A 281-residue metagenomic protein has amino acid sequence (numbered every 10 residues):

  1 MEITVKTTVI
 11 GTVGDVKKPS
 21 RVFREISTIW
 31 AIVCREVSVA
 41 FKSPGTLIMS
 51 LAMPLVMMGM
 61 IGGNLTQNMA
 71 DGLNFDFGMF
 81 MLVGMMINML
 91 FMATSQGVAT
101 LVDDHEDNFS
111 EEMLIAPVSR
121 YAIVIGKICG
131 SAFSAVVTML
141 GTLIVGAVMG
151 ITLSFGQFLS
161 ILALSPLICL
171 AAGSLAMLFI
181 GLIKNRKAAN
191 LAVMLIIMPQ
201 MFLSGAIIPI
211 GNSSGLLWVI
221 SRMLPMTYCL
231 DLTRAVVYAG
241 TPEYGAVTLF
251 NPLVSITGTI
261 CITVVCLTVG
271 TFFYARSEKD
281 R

Functional and structural regions predicted by a protein language model:
E2-G14, V237-T241, G245, V254-R281: Junction motif at the cytosolic side of a transmembrane helix
I3-M53, D107, R276, D280: Aromatic- and glycine-rich beta-strand/loop motifs that create alpha-glucan
R35, V39-Q67, F77-S95, A135-T138 (+2 more regions): Hydrophobic alpha-helical transmembrane segments of multi-pass membrane transport/permease proteins
V56-M60, D76-M149, L195: Hydrophobic alpha-helical transmembrane segments of multi-pass membrane transport proteins
M60-N68, I180-T227: Transmembrane helix segments
I61-A70, M92, G146-S154, I183-K184 (+3 more regions): Short helix-capping/hinge motifs at transmembrane helix termini and TM-loop junctions
R120, V124-Q200, P252-I260, V264-T271: Alpha-helical transmembrane segments and their short interhelical loops
G205-V265: Membrane-interfacial helix-loop-helix junctions in multi-pass membrane proteins
